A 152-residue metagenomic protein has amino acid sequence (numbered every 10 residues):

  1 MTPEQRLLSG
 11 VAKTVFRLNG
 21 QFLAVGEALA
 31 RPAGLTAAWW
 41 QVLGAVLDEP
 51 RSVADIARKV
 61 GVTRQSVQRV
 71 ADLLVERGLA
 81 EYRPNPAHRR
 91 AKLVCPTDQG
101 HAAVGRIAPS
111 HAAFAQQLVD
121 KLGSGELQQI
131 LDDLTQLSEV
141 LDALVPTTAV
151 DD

Functional and structural regions predicted by a protein language model:
M1-A33, D152: N-terminal leader segment of winged-helix/HTH proteins
M1-P3, G125-D152: C-terminal regulatory/oligomerization modules of transcriptional regulators
L18, F22-V25, L29, V60 (+2 more regions): Alpha-helical linker/hinge and terminal dimerization helices associated with HTH transcriptional regulators
L23, D72-D132: Charged, amphipathic alpha-helical coiled-coil/dimerization segments
A24-S66, A149: N-terminal helix-turn-helix DNA-binding core of bacterial DNA-binding proteins
G44, R69, D132: DNA-binding alpha-helical recognition surfaces that contact promoter or target DNA
G44-D48, A108, T135: Short, locally clustered residues in the helix-turn-helix/winged-helix DNA-binding domain
